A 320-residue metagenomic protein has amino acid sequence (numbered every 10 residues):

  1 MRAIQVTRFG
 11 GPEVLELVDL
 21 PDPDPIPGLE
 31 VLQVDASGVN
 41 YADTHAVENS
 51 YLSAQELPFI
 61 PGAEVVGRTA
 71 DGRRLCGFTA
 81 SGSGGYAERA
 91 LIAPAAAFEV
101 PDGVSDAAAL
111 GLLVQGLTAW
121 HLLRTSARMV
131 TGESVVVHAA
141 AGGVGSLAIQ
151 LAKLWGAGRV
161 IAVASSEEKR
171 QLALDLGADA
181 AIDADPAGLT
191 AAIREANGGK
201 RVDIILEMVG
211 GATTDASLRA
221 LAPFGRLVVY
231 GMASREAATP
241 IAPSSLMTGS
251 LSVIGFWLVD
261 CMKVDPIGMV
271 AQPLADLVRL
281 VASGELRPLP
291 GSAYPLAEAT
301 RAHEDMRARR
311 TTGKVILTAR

Functional and structural regions predicted by a protein language model:
M1, D265-R320: C-terminal hydrophobic helical "lid"/dimerization subdomain of Rossmann-like NAD(P)H-dependent oxidoreductases
P21-V39, A46-G84, A96: Glycine-rich beta-strand-centered segment in the early N-terminal region that forms part of a ligand/cofactor-binding
C76, I205-L206: N-terminal Rossmann-like NAD(P) cofactor-binding module of classical short-chain dehydrogenase/reductase
G85-A87, A164-L172, A238-A242: Short, glycine/polar-rich helix-capping loops at beta-to-alpha or helix-loop-helix junctions that flank or form
G103-S105, R128-S134, K200: Short helix-loop-beta connector
L110-P186: Mid-domain Rossmann-like dinucleotide-binding core that forms the NAD(H)/NADP(H) cofactor-binding site
G188-G199: Short amphipathic alpha-helix with an adjacent loop that forms part of the alpha/beta core around
A212-S283, A319-R320: Glycine-rich phosphate-binding loop and adjacent beta-alpha segment of Rossmann(oid) nucleotide-cofactor-binding
